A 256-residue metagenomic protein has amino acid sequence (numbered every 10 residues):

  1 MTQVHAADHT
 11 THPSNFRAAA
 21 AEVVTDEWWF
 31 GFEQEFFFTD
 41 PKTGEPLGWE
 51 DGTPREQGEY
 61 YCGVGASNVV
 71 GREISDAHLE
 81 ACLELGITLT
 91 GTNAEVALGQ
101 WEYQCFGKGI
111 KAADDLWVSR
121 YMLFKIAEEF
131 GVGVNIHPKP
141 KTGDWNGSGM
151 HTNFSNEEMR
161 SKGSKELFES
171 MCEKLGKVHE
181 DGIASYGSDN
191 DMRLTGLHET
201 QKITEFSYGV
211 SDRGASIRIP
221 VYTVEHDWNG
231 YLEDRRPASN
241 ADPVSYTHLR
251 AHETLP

Functional and structural regions predicted by a protein language model:
M1-A94, V132: ATP/Mg2+-dependent ligation/transfer catalytic cores
T10-H12, D114, R160-S164, D242-P243: Short, conserved charged micro-motifs
I74-L85, M122-F130, S170-V178: Generic non-transmembrane alpha-helical segments
N93-Q104: Active-site-proximal, well-structured secondary-structure segments within enzyme catalytic domains
E102-A113, E128-R235: Loop-rich catalytic cores of soluble enzymes, especially ATP-dependent carboxylate-amine ligases and other
R236, A241-D242: Long, repeat-rich segments with strong aromatic
T247-T254: Conserved small/polar residues in nucleotide/adenosyl-binding loops
